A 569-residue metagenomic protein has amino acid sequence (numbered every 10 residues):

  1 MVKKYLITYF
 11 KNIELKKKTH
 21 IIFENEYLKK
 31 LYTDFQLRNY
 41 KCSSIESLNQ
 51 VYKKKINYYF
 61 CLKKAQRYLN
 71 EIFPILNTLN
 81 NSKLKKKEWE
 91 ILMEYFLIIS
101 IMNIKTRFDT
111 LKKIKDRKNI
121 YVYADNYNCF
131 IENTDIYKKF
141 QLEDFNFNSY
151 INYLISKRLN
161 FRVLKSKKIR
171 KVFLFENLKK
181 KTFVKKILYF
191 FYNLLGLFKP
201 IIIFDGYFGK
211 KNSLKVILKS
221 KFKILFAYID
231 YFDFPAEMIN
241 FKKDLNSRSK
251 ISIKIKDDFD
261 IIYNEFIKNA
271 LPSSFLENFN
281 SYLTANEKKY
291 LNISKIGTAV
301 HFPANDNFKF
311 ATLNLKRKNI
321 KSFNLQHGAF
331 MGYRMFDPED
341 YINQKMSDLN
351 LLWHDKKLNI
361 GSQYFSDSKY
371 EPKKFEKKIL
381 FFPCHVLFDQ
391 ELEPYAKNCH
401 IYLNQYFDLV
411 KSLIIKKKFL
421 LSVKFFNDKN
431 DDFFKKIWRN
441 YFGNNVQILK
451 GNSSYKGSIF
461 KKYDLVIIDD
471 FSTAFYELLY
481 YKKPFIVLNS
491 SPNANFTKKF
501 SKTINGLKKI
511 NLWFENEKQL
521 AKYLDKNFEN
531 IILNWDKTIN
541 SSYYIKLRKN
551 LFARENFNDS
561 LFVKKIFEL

Functional and structural regions predicted by a protein language model:
M1-L569: Catalytic-core helical/loop segments in enzymes performing group transfer/polymerization on anionic/lipid-linked
